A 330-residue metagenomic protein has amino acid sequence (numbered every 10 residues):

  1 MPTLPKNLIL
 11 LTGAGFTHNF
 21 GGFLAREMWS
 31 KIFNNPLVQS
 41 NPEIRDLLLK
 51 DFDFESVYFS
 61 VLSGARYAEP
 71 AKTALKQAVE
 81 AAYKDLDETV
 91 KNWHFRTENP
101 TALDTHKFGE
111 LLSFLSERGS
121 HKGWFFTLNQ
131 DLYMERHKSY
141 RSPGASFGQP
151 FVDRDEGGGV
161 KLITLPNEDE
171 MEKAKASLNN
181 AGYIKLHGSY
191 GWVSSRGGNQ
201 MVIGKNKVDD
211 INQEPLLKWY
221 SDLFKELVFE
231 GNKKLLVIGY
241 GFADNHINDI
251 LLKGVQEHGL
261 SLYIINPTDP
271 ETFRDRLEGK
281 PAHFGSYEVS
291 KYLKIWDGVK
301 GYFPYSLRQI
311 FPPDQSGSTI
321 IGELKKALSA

Functional and structural regions predicted by a protein language model:
M1-I9, A14-K234, F242-A243, L251-A330: Conserved catalytic-core helix/loop/strand module for nucleotide-ribose chemistry
H246: Polyanion-binding interface signature
